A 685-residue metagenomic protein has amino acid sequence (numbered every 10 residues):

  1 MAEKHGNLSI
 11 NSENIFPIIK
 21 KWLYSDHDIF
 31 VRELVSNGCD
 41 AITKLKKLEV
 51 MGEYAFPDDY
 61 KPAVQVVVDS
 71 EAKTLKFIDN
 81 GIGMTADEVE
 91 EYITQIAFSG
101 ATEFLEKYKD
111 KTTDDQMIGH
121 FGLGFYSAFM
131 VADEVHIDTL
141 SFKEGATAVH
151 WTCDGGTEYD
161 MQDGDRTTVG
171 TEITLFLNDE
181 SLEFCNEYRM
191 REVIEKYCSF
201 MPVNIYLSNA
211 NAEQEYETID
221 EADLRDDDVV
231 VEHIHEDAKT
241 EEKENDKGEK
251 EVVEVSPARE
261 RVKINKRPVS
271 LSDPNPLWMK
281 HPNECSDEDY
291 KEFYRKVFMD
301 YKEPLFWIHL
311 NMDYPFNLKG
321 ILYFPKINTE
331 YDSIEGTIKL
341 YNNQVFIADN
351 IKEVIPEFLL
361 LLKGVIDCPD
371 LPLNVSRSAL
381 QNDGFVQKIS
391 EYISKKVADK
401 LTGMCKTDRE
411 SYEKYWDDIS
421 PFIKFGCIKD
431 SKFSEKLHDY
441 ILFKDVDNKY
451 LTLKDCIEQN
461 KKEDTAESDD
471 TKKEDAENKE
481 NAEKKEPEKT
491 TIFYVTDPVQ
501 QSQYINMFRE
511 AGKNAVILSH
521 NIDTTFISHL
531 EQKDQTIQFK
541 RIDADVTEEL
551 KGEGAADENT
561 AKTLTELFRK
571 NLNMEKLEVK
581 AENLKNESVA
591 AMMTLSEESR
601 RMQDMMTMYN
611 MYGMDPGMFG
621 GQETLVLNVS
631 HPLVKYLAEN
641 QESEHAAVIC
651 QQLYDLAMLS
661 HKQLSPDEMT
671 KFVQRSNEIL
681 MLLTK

Functional and structural regions predicted by a protein language model:
M1-D179, E183-F184, E192, S199 (+5 more regions): GHKL (Bergerat-fold) ATPase N-terminal catalytic module, capturing the glycine-rich phosphate-binding loop and acidic
M117, V135-E158, N178-S181, Y188-K685: GHKL/Bergerat-fold ATPase module in large chromosome/replication-associated machines
